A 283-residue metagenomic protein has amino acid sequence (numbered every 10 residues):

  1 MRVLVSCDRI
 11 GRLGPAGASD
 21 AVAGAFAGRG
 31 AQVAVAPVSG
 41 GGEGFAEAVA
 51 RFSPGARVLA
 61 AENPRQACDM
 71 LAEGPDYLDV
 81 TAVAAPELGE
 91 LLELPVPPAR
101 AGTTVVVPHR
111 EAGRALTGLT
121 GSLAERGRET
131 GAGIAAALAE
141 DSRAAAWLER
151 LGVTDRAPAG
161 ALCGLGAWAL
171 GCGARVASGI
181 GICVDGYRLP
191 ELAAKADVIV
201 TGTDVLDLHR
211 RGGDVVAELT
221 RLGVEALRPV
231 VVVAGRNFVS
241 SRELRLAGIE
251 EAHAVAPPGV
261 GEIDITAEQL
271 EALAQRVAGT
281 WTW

Functional and structural regions predicted by a protein language model:
M1-W283: N-terminal loops that bind phosphate or other acidic moieties and the adjacent beta-alpha structural core
